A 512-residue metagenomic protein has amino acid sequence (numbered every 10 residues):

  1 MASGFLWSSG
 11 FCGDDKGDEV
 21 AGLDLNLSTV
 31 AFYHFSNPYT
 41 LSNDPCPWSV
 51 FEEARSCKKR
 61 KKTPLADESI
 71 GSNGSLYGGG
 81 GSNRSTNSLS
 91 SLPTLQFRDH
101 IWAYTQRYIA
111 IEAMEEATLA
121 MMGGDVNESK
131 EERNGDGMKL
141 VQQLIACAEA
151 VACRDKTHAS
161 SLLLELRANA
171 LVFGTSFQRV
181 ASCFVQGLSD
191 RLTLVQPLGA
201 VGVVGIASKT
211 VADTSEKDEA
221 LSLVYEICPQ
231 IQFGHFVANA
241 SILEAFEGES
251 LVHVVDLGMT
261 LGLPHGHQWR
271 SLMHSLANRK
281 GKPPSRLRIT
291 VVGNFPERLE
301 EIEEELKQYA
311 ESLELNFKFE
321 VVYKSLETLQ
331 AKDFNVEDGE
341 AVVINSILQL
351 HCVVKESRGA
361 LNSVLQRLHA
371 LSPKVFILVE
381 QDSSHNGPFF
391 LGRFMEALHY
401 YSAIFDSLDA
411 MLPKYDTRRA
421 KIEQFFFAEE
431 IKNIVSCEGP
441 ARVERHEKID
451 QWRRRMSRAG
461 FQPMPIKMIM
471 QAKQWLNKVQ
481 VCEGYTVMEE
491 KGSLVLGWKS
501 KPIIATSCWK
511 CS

Functional and structural regions predicted by a protein language model:
M1-S512: Long, compositionally biased intrinsically disordered terminal regions
